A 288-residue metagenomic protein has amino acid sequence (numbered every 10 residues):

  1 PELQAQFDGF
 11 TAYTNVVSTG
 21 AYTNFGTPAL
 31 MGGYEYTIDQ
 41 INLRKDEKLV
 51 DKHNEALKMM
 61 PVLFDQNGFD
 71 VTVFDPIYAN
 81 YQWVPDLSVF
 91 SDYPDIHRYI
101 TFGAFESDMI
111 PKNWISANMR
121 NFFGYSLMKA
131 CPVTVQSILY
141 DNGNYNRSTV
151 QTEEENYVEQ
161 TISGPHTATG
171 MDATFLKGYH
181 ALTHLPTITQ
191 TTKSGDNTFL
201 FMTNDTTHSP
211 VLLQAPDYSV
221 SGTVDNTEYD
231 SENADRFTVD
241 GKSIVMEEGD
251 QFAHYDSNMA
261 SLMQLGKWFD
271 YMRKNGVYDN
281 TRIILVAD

Functional and structural regions predicted by a protein language model:
P1, N258-D288: Metal-dependent active-site segment of extracytoplasmic phospho-/sulfohydrolases and closely related
E2-T238: Active-site-proximal alpha/beta segments of enzymes that process anionic O-linked groups
V16, G20, T174, I244 (+2 more regions): Residue-level detector of functional hotspots within protein domains
I244-Q264: Active-site-proximal segments of metal-dependent phosphoesterases and phosphodiesterases across multiple
